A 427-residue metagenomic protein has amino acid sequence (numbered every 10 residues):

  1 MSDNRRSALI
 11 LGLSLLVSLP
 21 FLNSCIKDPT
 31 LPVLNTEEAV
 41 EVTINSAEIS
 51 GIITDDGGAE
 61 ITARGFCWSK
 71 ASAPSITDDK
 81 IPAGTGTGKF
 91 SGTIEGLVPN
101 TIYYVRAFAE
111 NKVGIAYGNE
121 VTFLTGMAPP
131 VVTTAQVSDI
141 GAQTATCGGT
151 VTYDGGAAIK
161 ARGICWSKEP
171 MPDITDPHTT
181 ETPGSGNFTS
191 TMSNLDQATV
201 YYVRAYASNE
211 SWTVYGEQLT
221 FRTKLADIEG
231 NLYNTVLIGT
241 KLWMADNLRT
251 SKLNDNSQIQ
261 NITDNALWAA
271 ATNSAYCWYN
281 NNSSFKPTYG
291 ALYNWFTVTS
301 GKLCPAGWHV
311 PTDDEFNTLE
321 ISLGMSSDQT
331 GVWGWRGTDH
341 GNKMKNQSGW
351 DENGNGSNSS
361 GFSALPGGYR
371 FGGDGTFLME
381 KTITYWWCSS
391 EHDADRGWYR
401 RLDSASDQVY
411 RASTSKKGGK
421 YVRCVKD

Functional and structural regions predicted by a protein language model:
M1-D3, C67, A116, C165 (+4 more regions): Bimodal feature
M1-P32: Bacterial Sec-dependent N-terminal signal peptides
R6, I10, L19-L22, D176 (+3 more regions): Compositionally biased, low-complexity segments enriched in small residues
L16, C25-D28, G126, D173 (+3 more regions): Generic N-terminal simple sequence motifs
C25-L225, E229-G230: Short, surface-exposed linear motifs at loops/turns and structural transition points
K224-D427: Conserved positions within compact, well-structured domain cores
